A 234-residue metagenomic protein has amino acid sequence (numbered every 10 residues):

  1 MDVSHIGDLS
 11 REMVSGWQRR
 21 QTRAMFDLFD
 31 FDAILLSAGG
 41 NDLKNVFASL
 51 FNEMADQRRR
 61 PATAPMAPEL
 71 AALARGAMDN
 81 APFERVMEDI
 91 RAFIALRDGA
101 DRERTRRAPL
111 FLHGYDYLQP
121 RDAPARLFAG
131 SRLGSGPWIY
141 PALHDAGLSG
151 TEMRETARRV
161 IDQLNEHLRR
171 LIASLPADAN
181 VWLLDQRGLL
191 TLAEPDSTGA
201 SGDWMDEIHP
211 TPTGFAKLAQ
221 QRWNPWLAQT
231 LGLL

Functional and structural regions predicted by a protein language model:
M1-A81: Conserved SGNH/GDSL esterase-like catalytic core that processes O-acyl groups on lipids and polysaccharides
S4-D8, A38-G39, V46-F51, Y140-E152 (+3 more regions): Cell-envelope and extracellular/periplasmic
V14-Q21, A64, A71-R97, R154-R170: Well-ordered, non-membrane alpha-helical segments in soluble/globular domains
S37-R59, G114-S135, Q186, A193: Short, solvent-exposed beta-strand-terminating loops
R60, A64-P68, L190-D203: Surface-exposed intrinsically disordered loops and tails
P82-W138: Hydrophobic, aromatic-enriched interface-forming segments
R121-W182: Substrate-gating cap/lid alpha-helix
S201-L234: Histidine-centered active-site loop/cap adjacent to the catalytic His in serine esterases/O-acetyl transfer systems
